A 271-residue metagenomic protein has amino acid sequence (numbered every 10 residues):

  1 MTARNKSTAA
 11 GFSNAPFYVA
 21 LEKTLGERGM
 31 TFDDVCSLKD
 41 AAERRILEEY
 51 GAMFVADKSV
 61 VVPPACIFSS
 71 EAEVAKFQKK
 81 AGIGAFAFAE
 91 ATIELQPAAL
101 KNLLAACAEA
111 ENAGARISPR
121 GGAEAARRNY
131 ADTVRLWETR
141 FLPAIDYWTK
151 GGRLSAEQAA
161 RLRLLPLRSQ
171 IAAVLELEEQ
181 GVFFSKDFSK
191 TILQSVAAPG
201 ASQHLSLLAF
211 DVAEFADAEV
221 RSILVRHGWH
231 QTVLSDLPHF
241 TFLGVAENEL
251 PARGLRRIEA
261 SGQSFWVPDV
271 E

Functional and structural regions predicted by a protein language model:
M1-E271: Extracytoplasmic cell-surface/polysaccharide-interacting catalytic and binding patches
